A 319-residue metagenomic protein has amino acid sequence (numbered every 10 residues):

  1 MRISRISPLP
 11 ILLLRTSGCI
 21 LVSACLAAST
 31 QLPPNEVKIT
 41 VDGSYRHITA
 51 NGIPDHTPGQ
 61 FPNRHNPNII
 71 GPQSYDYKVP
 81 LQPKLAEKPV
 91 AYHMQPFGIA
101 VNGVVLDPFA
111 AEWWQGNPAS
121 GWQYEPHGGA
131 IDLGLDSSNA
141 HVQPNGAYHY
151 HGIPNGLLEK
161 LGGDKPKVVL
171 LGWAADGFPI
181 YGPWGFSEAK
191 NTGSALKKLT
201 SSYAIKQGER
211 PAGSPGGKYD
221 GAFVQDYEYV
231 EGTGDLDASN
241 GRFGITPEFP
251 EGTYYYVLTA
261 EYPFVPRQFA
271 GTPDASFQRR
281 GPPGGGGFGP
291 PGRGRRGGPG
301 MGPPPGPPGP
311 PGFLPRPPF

Functional and structural regions predicted by a protein language model:
M1-I11: N-terminal secretory signal peptides that target proteins for export/translocation
L12-A24: Bacterial N-terminal signal peptides
A28-D132, D136: Solvent-exposed N-terminal domain segments of exported/luminal and surface proteins
I48, G52-N63, P67-M94, G152-A189 (+1 more regions): A short, polar beta-strand/turn micro-motif
A100-V105, P144-L157, F249-P263: Extracellular/lumenal glycan-associated surfaces
V104-S138, E209-R242: Short, flexible domain-boundary/linker segments around small modular repeats
D176-F178, P183-G281: Extended, compositionally biased non-globular segments
R279-F319: Disordered, low-complexity segments in secreted/periplasmic proteins that are enriched in proline
